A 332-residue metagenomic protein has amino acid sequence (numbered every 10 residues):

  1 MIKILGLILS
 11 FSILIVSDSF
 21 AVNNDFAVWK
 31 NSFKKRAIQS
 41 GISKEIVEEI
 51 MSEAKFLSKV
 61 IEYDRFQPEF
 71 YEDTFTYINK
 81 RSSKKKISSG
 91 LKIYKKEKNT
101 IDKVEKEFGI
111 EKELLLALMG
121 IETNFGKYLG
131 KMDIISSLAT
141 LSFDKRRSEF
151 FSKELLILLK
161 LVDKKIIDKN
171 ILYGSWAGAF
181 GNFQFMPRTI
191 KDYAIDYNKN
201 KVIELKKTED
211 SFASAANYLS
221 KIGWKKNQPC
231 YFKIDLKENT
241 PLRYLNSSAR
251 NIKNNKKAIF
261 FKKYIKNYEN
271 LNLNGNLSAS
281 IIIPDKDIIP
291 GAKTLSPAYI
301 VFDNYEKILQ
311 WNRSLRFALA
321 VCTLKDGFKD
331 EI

Functional and structural regions predicted by a protein language model:
M1-A21: Classical Sec-dependent N-terminal signal peptides that target proteins to the secretory pathway
N23-E105: An acidic, Gly/Ser/Thr/Pro-rich helix-cap/linker signature
R36, I50-E53, S152-K164, K169-Y173 (+1 more regions): A contiguous strand-loop segment
S40, I234-I332: C-terminal soluble interaction/assembly domains
E45, K112-L116, L319: Short, solvent-exposed positions on alpha-helices
V47-Y71, M119-T123, D133-S136, K233-P241: Acidic helix-start/capping segments at beta-turn-to-alpha-helix junctions
Y77-A216, S220, C230-Y231: Acidic/His-rich structured neighborhood in mature extracellular/periplasmic domains
N200, E209-F212, A216-A258: Helix-loop elements that line ligand-binding/catalytic pockets
